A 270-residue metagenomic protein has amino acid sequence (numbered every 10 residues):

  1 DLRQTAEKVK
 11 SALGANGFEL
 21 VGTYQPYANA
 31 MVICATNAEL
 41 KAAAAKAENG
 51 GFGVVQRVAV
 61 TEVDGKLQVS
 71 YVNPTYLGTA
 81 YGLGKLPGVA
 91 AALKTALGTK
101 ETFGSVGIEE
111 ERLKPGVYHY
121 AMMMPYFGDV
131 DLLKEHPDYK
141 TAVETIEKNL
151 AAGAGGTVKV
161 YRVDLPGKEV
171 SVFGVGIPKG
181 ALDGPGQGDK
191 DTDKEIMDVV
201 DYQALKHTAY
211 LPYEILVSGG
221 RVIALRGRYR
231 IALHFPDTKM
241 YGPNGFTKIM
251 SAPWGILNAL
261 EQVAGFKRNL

Functional and structural regions predicted by a protein language model:
D1-Y27, E101-G176: Terminal, regulation- and interaction-focused segments at domain boundaries
T5, V9, K85-V89, L93 (+4 more regions): Stable alpha-helical elements in mature extracytoplasmic
T23, T36, V72-P74, S218 (+1 more regions): Active-site-proximal beta-strand/loop segments in catalytic clefts of secreted hydrolases
A28-N73: Mid-chain, structured segments of secreted extracytoplasmic proteins
A42-A43, T79, H234: Extracytoplasmic/secreted cell-surface and envelope-processing proteins
V58-A59, Y161-R162, P212-L216: Short, surface-exposed beta-strand/loop micro-motifs that present aromatic residues
V69-E109: Hydrophobic alpha-helical segments and helix pairs
K168-L270: A cross-kingdom marker for long, charged
